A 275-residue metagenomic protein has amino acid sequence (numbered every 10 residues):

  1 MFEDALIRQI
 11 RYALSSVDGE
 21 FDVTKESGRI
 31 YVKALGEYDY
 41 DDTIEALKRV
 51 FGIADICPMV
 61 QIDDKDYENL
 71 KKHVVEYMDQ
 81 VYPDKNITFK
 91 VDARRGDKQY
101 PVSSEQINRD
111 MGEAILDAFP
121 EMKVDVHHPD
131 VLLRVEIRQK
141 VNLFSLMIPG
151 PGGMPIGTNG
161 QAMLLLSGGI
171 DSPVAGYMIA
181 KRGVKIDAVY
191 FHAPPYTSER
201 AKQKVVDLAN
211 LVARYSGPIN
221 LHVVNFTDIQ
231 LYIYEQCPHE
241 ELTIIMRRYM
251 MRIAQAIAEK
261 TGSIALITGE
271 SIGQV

Functional and structural regions predicted by a protein language model:
M1-M163, P173-N220: RNA-binding accessory domains that recognize and position tRNA/RNA substrates
D97, Q139, T227-Q230, I272: Active-site-proximal loop/turn and secondary-structure-junction residues that shape catalytic pockets, frequently
E113-I115, E121, G152-N159, Q230-L231 (+1 more regions): Active-site adenylate/phosphate-handling loop in enzymes that bind or generate adenylated species
G169: Conserved G/P- and acidic residue-centered "switch" motifs that form tight phosphate/ATP-binding loops in soluble
F191-P194, F226-T227, E270-I272: Short, ordered loop/turn segments at secondary-structure junctions
N210-R214, P218-E241: S-adenosyl-L-methionine
